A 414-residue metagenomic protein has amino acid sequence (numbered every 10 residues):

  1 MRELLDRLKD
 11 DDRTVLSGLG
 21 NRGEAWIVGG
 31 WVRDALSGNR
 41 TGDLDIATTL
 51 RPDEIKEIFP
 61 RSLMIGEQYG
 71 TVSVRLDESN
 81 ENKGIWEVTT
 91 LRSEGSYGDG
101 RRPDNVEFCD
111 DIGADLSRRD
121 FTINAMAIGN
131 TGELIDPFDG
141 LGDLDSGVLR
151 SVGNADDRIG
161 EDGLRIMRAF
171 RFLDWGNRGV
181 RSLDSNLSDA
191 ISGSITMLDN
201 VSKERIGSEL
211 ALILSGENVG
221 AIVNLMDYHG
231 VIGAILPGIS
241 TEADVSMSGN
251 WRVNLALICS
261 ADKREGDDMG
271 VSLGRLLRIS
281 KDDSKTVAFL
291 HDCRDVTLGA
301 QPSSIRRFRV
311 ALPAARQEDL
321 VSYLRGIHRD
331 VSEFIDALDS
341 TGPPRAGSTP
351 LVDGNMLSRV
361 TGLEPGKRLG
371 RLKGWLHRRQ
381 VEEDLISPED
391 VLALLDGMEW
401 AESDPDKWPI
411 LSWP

Functional and structural regions predicted by a protein language model:
M1-P414: Catalytic cores of the polymerase beta-like nucleotidyltransferase superfamily and closely associated nucleotide
